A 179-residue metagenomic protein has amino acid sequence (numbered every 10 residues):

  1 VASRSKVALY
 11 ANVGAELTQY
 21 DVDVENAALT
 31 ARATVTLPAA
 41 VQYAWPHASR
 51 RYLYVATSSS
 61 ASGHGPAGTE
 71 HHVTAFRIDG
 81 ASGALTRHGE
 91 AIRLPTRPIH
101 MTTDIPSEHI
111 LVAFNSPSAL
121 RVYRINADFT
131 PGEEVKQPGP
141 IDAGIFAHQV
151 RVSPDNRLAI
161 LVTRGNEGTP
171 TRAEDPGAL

Functional and structural regions predicted by a protein language model:
A2-E25: An edge-strand/N-cap motif at the start of beta-rich repeat modules
S3-S5, H47-R50, T103-S107, P154-D155: Residue-level detector of Asp-centered blade-edge/turn motifs that repeat once per structural unit in beta-propeller
A11-V13, S62-H71, A113-S118, G168-G177: Short, solvent-exposed loop/turn segments at conserved positions within beta-propeller repeat blades
Y20-A27, A75-G83, Y123-G132: Short loop/turn segments immediately following beta-strands, especially the blade-tip and inter-blade linker loops
A40-Q42, R97, F146, D175: Beta-rich catalytic cores
L85-P154: Asp-box/WD-like beta-propeller blade repeats and closely related beta-sheet repeat scaffolds
I141-L179: Solenoidal tandem-repeat scaffolds enriched in leucines and small polar residues
